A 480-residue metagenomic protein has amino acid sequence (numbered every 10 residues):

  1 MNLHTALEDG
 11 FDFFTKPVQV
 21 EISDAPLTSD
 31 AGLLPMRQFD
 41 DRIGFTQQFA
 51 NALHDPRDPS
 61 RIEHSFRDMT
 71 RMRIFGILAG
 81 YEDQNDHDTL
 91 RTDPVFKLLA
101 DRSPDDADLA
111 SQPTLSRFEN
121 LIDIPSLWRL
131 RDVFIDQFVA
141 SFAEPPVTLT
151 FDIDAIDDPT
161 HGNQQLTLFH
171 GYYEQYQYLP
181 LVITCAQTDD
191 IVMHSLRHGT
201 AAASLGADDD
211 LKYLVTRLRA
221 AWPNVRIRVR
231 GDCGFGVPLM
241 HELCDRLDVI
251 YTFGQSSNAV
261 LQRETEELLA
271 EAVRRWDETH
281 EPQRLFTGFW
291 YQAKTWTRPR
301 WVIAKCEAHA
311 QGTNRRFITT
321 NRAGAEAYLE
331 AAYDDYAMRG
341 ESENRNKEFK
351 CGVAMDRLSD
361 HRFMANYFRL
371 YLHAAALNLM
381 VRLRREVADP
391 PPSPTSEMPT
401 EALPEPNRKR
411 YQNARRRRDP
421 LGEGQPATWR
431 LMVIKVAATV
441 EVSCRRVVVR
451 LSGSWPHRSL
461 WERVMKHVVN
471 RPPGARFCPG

Functional and structural regions predicted by a protein language model:
H4-I22, I250-A354, P456, R463-G480: An anionic, glycine-rich sequence signature occurring as long contiguous blocks
A25-R71, L205: Basic, short loop/linker segments at the boundary and entry of helix-turn-helix/winged-helix-like folds
F39, L329-F368, L372, A376-L383: Short amphipathic alpha-helical "interface-anchor" segments enriched in bulky aromatics
F39, M72-R73, D86-H87, A107 (+10 more regions): Short, conserved catalytic/metal-binding motifs centered on acidic residues
D83-S103: DNA-recognition alpha helix
R102-V182: Active-site-proximal, Lys/Arg-enriched surface segment that forms a nucleic-acid-binding/basic interface patch
L168-W222: Electropositive, glycine- and tryptophan-enriched low-complexity nucleic-acid-binding patches
M380-G480: A short, flexible helix-boundary coil/loop motif
